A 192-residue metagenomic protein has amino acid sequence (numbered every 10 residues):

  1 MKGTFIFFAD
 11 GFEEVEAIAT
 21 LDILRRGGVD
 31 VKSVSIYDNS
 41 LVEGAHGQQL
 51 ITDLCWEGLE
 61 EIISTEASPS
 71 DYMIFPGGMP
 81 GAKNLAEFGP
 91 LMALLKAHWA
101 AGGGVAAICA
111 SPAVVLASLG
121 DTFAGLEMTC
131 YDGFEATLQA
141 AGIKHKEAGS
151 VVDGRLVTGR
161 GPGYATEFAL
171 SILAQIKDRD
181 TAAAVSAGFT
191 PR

Functional and structural regions predicted by a protein language model:
M1-A101, A113-S118, A124, T137-E147 (+1 more regions): Extended, subdomain-level signal for the structured scaffold at the beginning of enzyme domains
S33-S35, V105-C109, L126-Y131: Short, hydrophobic beta-strand segments that form beta-sheet elements in well-ordered domains
V152: Cytochrome P450 catalytic-domain "roof"
